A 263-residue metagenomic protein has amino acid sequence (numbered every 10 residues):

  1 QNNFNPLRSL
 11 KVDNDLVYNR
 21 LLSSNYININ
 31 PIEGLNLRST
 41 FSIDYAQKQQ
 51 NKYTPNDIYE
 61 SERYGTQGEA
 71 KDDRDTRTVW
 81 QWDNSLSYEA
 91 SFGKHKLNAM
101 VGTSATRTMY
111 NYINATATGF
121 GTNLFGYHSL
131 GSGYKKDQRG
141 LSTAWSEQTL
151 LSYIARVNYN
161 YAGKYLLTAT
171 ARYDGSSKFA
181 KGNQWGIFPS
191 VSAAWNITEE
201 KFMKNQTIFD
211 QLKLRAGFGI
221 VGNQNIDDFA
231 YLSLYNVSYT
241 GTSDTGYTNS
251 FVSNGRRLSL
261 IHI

Functional and structural regions predicted by a protein language model:
Q1-T54, G65-I261: Extracellular/periplasmic, surface-exposed regions of secreted and cell-surface proteins
N56-I58: Short amphipathic helix-turn modules centered on a small-residue break
